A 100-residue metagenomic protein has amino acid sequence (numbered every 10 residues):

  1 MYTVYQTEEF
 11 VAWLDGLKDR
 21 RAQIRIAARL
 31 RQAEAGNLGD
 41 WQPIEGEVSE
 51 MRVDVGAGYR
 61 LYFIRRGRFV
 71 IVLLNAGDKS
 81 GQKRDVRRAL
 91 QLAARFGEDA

Functional and structural regions predicted by a protein language model:
M1-G58, R66-I71, D78-A100: Basic, Lys/Arg-enriched alpha-helical interface segments
